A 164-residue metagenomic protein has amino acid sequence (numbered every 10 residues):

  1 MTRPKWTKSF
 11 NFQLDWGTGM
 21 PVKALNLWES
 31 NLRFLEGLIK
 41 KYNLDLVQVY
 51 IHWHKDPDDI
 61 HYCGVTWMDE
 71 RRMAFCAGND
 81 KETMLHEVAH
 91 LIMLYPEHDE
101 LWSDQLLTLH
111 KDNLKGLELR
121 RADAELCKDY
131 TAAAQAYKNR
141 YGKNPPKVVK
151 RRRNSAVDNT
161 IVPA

Functional and structural regions predicted by a protein language model:
M1-L14, K81: Non-catalytic architectural context of zinc metalloproteases
F10, L14-G78, Y95-A164: Metalloprotease/metallohydrolase-associated module, dominated by Zn2+-dependent proteases
E82-L94: Active-site recognition of the HExxH zinc-binding catalytic motif
